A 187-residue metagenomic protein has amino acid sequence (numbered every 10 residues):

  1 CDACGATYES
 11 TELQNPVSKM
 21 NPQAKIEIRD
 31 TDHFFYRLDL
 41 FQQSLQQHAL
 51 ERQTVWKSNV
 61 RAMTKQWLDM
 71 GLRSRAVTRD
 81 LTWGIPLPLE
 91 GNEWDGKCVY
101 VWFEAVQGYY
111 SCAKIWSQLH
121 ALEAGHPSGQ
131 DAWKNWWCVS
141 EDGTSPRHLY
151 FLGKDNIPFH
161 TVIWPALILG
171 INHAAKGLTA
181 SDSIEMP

Functional and structural regions predicted by a protein language model:
C4, Q14-P187: Structured secondary-structure scaffolds
T7-T11: Iron-sulfur (Fe-S) cluster-binding segments and ferredoxin-like electron-carrier domains, especially [2Fe-2S]
